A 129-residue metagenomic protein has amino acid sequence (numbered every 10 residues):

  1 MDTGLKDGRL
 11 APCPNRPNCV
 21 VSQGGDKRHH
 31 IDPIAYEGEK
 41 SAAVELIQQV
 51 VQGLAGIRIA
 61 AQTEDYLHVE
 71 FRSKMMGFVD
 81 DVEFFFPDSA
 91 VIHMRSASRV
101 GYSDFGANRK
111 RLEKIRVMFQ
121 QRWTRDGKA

Functional and structural regions predicted by a protein language model:
M1-A129: Ser/Thr-rich, low-complexity intrinsically disordered terminal regions
